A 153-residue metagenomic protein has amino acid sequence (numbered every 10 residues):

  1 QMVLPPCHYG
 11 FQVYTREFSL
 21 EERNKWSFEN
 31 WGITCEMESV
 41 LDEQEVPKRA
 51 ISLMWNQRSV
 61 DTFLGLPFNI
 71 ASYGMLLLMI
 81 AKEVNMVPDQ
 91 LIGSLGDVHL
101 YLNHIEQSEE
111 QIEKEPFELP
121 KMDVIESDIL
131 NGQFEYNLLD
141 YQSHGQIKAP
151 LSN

Functional and structural regions predicted by a protein language model:
Q1-N153: Terminal, non-catalytic protein-protein interaction segments that mediate quaternary/complex assembly
